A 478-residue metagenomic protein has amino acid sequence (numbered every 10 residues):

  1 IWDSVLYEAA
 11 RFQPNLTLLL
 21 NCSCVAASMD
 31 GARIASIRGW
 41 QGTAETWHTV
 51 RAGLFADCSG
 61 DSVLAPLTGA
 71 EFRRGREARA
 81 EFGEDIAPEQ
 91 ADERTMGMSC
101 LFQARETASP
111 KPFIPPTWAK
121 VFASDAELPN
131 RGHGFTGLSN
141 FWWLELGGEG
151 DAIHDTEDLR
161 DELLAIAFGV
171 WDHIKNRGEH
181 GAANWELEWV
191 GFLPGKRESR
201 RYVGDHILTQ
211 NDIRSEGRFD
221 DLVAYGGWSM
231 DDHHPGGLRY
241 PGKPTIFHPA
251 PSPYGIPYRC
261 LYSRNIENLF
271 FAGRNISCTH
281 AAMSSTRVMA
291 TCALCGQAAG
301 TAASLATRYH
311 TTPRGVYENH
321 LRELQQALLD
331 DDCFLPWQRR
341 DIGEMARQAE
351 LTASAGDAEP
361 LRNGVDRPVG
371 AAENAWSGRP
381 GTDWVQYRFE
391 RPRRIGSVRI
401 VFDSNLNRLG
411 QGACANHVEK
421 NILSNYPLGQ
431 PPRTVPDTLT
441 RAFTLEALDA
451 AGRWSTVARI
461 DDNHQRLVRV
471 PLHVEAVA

Functional and structural regions predicted by a protein language model:
D3-L18, C24: Helical element adjacent to the flavin cofactor pocket in flavoenzyme catalytic cores
L19-A26, G31-S36, W40-Q348: Flavin (FAD/FMN)-binding glycine-rich loop and adjacent Rossmann-like elements that form
G39-Q41, F402-S404, A447-D449: Residue-level signal for short segments within beta-strands and strand-turn junctions of well-structured beta-sheet
T46, P66, G181, R394 (+2 more regions): Short loop/turn segments at connectors of secondary-structure elements within structured domains
D330-I395, V401-L439, G452-S455, R459-N463: Disordered, acidic Ser/Thr/Pro-rich linker "stalks" and the adjacent N-terminal cap of the next globular domain
F443-L445: Short beta-strand elements bearing conserved aromatic residues within extracellular beta-rich modules
Q465-R469: Short, surface-exposed beta-strand/beta-hairpin micro-motifs centered on an aromatic residue
H473-A478: Noncatalytic modules at the cell exterior or secretory-pathway interfaces, chiefly beta-strand-rich lectin/adhesion
